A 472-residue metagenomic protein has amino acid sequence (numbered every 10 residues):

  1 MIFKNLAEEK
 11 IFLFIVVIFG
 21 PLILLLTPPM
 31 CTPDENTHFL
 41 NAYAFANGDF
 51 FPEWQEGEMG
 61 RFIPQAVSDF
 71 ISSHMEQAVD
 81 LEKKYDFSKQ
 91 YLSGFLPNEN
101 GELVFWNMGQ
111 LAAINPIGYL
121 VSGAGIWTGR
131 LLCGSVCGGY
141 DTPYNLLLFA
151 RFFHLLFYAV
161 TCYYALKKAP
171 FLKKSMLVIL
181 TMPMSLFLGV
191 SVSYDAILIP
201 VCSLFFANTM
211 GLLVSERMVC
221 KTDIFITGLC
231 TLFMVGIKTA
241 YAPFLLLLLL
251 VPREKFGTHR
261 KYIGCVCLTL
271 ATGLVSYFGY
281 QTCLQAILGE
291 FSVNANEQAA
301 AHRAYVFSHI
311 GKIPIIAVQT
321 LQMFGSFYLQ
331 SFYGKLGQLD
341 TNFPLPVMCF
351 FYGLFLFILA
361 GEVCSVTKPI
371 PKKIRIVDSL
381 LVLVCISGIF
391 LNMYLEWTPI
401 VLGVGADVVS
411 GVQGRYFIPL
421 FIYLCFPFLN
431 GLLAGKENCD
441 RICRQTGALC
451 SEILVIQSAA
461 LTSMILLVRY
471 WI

Functional and structural regions predicted by a protein language model:
M1-L22, I263-L270, V366, I370-S379 (+1 more regions): Start-transfer (signal-anchor) and selected internal transmembrane alpha helices of multi-pass inner/ER membrane
D49-L148: Interfacial juxtamembrane loops and adjacent helix segments that form the catalytic/substrate-binding surfaces
L132-Y144, C162-P183: Transmembrane-helix signature of polytopic, membrane-embedded enzymes that assemble or transfer cell-envelope glycans
L180, L213-F233, I237, R441: Short hydrophobic alpha-helices at membrane interfaces in multi-pass membrane enzymes
L186-G189, D223-T239, F244-L250: Membrane-interface alpha helices of multi-pass inner-membrane proteins
S191-L198: Short acidic/glycine- and proline-prone juxtamembrane loop motifs at membrane-interface regions of multi-pass membrane
N208-M218, A242-A271: Perimembrane helix-loop-helix junctions
Y277-V366: Membrane-lumen/periplasm interface segments of multi-pass, membrane-embedded glycan/lipid transferases
